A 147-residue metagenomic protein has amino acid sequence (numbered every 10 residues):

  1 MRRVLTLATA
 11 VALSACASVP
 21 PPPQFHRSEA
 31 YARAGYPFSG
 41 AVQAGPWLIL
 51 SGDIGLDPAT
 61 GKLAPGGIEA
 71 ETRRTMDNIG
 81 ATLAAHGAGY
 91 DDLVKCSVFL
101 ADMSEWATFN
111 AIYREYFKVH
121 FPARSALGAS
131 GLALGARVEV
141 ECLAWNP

Functional and structural regions predicted by a protein language model:
V4-A10, C16-D77, A81-D91, L100-P147: N-terminal presequence-like segments and the immediate start of the first folded domain
V94-C96: Surface-exposed aromatic
